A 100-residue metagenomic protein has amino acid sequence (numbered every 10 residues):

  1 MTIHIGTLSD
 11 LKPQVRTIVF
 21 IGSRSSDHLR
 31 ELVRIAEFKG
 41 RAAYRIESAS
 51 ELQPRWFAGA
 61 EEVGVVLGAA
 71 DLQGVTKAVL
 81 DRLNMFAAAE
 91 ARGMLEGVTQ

Functional and structural regions predicted by a protein language model:
M1-G6: Accessory alpha-helical/coil subdomains and C-terminal extensions that flank or cap enzyme catalytic cores
T7, H28-E31, I35, P54-W56 (+2 more regions): C-terminal interaction appendages of subunits in large macromolecular complexes
D10-T17, S23-E62: A C-terminal functional module that forms or caps the active site or interfaces directly with catalytic machinery
S25-S26, A70-L72: Short, glycine-/Ser/Thr-/acidic-enriched flexible segments
A43-I46, A69-D71, A88-R92: Glycine-rich loops and low-complexity Gly/Arg-rich segments that provide flexible linkers or classic glycine-based
